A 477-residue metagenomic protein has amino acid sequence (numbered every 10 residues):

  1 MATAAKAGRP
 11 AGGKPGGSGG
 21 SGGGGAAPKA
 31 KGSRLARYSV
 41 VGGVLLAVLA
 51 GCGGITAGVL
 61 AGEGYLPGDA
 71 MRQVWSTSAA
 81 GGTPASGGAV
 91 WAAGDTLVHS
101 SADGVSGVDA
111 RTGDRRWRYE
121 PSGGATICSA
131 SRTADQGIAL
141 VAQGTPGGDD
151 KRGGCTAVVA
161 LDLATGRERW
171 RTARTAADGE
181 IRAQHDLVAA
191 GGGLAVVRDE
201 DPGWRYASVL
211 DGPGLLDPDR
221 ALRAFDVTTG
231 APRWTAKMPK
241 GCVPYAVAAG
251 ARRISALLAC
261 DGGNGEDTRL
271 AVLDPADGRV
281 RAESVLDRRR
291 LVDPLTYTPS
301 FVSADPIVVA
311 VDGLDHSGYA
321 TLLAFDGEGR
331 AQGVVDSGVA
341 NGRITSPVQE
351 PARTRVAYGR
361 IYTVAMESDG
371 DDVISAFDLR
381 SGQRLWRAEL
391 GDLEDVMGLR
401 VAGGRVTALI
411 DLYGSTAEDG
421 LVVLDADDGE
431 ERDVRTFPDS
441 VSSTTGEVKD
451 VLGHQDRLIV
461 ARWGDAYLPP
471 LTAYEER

Functional and structural regions predicted by a protein language model:
G32-G42, G54-T96, S100-G104, D109-C128 (+6 more regions): Aromatic (tryptophan-biased) beta-strands that constitute blades/sheets of beta-rich domains
A80-A92, G123-D135, R174-A190, M238-A251 (+4 more regions): Repeated scaffold domains used in trafficking and secretory/extracellular systems, primarily beta-propellers
S106, G147-V159, G203-G212, D217-A221 (+5 more regions): Structural motif
G107, D114, R118-L273, R279: Long, acidic/polar, low-complexity amphipathic helices and coiled-coil-like
A110-T112, D162-T165, D226-G230, D274-D277 (+4 more regions): Short loop/turn segments that connect beta-strands within beta-propeller blades
G230-D378, R387: Acidic, serine/threonine- and glycine-rich low-complexity intrinsically disordered segments that serve as flexible
S346-L379, Q383-A426: Loop/turn-rich, solvent-exposed surfaces of beta-rich toroidal or solenoidal domains
S442-R477: Blade-level signature of beta-propeller repeat domains, shared across WD40, Kelch, NHL, RCC1 and BNR/Asp-box propellers
